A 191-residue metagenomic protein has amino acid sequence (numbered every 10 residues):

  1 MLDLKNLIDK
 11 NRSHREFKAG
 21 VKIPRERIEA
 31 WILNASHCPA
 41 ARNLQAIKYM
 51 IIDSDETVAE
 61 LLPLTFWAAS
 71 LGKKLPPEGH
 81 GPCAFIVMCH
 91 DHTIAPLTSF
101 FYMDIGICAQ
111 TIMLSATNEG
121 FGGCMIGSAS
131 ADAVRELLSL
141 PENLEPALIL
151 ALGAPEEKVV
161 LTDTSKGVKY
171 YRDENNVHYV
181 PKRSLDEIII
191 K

Functional and structural regions predicted by a protein language model:
M1-K191: Acidic, surface-exposed loops and disordered segments
